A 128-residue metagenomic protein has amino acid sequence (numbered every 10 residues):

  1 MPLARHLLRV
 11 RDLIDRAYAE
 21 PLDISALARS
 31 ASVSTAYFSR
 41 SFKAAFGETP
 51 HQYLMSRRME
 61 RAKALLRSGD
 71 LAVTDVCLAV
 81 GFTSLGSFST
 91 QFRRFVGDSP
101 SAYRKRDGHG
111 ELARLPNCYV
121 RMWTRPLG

Functional and structural regions predicted by a protein language model:
M1-Y37, A44, T49, R61-T90 (+2 more regions): Alpha-helical bundle regulatory/interaction domains
